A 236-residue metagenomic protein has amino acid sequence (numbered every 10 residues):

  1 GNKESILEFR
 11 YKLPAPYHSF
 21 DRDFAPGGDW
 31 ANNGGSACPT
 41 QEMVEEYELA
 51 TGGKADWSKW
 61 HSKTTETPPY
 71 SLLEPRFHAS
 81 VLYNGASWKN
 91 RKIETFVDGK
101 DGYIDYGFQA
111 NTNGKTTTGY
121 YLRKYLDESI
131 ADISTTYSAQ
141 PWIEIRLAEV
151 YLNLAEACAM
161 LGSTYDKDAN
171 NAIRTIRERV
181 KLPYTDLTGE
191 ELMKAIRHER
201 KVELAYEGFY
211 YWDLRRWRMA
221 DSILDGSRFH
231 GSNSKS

Functional and structural regions predicted by a protein language model:
G1-F24, G28, G34, Q41 (+1 more regions): Acidic/polar-rich alpha-helix caps and helix-coil junctions
